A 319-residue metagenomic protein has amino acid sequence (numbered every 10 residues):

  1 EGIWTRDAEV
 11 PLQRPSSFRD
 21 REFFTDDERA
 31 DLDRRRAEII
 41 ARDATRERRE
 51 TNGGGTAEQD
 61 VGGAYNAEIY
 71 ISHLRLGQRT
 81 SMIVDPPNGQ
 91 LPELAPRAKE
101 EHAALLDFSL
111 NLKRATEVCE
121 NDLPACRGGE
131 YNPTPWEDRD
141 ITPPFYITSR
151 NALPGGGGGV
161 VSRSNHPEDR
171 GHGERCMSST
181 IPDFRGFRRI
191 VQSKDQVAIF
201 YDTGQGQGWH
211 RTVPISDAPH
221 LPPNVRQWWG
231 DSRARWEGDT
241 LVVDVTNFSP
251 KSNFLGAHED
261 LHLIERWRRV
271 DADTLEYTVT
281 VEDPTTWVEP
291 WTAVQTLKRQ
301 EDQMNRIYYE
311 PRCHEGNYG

Functional and structural regions predicted by a protein language model:
E1-G319: PEST-like low-complexity, intrinsically disordered acidic/proline/serine-rich tracts that flank trafficking/processing
